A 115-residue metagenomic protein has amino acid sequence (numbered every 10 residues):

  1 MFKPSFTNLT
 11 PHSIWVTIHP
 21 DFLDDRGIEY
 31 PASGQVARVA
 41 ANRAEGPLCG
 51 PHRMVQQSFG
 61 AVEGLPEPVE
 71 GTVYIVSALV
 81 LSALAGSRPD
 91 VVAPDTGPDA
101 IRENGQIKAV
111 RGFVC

Functional and structural regions predicted by a protein language model:
M1-C115: Intrinsically disordered, low-complexity segments enriched in small/polar residues
